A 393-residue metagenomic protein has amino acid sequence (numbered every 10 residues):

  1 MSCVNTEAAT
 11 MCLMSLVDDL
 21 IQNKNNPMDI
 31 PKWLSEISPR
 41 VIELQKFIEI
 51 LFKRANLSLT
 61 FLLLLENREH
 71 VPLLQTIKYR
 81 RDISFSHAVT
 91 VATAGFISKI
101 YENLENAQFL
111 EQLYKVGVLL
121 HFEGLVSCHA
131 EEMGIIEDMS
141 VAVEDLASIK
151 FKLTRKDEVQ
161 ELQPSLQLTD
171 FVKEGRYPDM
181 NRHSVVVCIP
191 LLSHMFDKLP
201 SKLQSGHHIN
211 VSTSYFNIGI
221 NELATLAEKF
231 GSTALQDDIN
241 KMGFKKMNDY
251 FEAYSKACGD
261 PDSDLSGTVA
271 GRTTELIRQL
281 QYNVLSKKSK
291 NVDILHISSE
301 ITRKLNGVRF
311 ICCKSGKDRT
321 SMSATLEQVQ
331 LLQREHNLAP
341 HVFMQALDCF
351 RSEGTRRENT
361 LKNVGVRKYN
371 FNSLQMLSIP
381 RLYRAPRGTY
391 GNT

Functional and structural regions predicted by a protein language model:
M1-R303, Q328-T393: Conserved N-terminal structural segment that caps and organizes enzyme catalytic cores in eukaryotes
G307-Q328: A phosphate-binding catalytic loop at a beta-strand-loop-alpha-helix junction that coordinates phosphoryl groups
